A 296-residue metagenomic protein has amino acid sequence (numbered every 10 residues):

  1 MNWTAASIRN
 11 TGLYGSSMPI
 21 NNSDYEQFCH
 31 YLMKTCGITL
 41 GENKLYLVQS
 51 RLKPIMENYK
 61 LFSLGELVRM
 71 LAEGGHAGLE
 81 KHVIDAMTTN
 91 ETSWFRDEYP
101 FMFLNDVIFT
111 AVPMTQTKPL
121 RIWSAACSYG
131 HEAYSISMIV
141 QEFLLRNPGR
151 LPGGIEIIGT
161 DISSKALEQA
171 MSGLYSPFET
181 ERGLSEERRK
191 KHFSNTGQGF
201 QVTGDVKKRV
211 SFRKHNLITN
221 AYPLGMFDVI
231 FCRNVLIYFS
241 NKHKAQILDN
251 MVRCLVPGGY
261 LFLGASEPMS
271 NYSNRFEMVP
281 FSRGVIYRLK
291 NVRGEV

Functional and structural regions predicted by a protein language model:
N2-W123, L248: Conserved AdoMet
K118-G130, I158: Conserved class I S-adenosyl-L-methionine
A125, R146-F231, V235-F239, H243-Q246 (+2 more regions): Extended basic-aromatic, gly/pro-enriched interface segments that bind polyanionic ligands
Y129-P148: Conserved SAM-binding loop of SAM-dependent methyltransferases across substrates and taxa, primarily the Class I
A245-P257: A short glycine-rich, Lys/Arg-flanked "PGG" loop and its adjoining helix->strand segment in the class I
G258-A265: Conserved beta-strand signature within the Rossmann-like core of class I S-adenosyl-L-methionine
Y272, F276-V296: Core SAM-dependent methyltransferase catalytic element
